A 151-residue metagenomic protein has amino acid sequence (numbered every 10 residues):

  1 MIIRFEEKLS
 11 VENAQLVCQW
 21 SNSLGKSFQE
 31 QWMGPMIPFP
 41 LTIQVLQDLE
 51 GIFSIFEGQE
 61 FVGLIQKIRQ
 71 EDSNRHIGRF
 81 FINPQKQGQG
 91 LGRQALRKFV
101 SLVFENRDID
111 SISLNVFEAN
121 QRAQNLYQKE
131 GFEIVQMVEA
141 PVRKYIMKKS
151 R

Functional and structural regions predicted by a protein language model:
I3-Q85, L96, L102, N106 (+1 more regions): Acetyl-CoA-dependent GNAT
H76, F81, S113-N115, I146: Conserved beta-strand segments that form the floor/walls of ligand-binding pockets within enzyme and binding domains
N83-Q85, Q89, E118-A119: Active-site acidic-Proline motif in GNAT/NAT acetyltransferases
G90, R107-D108, G131: Short glycine-rich hinge loops at helix-strand junctions in the catalytic core of two-component histidine kinases
R93, E118-Q136: Conserved active-site alpha-helix within GNAT-family acetyltransferase domains
E105-N115: Conserved GNAT acetyl-CoA-binding A-motif
L114-Q124, A140-K144, S150: Conserved beta-strand-loop-alpha-helix junction that forms the acyl-donor binding cleft
